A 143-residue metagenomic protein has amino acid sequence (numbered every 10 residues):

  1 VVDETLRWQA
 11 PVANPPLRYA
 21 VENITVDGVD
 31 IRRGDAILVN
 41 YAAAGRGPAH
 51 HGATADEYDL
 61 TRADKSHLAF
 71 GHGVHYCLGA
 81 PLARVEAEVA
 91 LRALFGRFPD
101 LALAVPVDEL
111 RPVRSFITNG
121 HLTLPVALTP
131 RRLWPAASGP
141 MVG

Functional and structural regions predicted by a protein language model:
V1-G28: Conserved cytochrome P450 K-helix E-x-x-R motif and the immediately C-terminal K′/meander segment
N40-K65: Conserved cytochrome P450 K-helix/beta-meander segment immediately N-terminal to the heme-binding cysteine loop
A80-P81, P112-W134, S138-G139: Conserved N-terminal glycine/acidic-rich loop preference
A83-P112: Cytochrome P450 heme-binding "Cys pocket" and the immediately downstream C-terminal segment
